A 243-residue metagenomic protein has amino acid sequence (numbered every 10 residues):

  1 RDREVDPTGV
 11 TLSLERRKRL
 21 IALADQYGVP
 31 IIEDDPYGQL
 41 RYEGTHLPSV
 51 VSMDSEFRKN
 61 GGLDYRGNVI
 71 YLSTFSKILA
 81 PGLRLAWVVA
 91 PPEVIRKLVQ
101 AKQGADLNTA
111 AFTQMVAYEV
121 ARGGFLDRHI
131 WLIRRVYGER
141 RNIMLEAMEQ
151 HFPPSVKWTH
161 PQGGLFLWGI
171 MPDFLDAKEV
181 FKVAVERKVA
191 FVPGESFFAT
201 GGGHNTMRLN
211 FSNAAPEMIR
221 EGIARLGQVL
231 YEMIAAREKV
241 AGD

Functional and structural regions predicted by a protein language model:
R1-D243: PLP-dependent class I/II
